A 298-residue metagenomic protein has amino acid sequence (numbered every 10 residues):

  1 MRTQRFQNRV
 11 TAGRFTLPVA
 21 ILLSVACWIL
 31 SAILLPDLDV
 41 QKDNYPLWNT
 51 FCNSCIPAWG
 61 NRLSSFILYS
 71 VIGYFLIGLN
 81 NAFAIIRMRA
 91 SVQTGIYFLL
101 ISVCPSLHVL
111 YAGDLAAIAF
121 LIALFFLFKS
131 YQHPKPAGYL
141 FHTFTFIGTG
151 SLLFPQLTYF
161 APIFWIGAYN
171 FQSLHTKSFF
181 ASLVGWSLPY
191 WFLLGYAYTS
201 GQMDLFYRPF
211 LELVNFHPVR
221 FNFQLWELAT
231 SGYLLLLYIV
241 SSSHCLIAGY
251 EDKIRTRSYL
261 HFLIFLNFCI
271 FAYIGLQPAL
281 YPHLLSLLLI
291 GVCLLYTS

Functional and structural regions predicted by a protein language model:
K42-P57, Y207-A229, S242-S243: Juxtamembrane membrane-water interface segments that cap and precede transmembrane helices
I67-F83: Transmembrane-helix motifs of polytopic, lipid-linked glycan transferases
A90-P105, A117-I122, T143: Membrane-embedded helix bundles of polyisoprenyl
A123-G138: Membrane-interface transmembrane helices that cradle and orient dolichyl/undecaprenyl
L140-P155: Membrane-interface alpha helices of multi-pass inner-membrane proteins
F160-V184: Perimembrane helix-loop-helix junctions
S242-L266: Membrane-interface helix-loop-helix junctions at transmembrane boundaries of multi-pass membrane enzymes, predominantly
Y296-T297: Conserved small/polar residues in nucleotide/adenosyl-binding loops
